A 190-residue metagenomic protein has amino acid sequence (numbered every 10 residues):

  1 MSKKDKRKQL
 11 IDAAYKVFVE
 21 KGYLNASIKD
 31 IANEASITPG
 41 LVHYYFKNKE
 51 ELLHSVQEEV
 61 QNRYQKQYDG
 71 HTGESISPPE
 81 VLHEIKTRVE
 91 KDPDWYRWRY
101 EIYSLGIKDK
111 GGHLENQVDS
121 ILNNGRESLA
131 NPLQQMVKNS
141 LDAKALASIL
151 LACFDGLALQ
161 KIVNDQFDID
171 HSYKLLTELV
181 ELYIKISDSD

Functional and structural regions predicted by a protein language model:
M1-D5, D188-D190: N-terminal intrinsically disordered/low-complexity leader segments
Q9, A13-E51, S55: Helix-turn-helix
L24-N25, V137-K144: Short, charged helix-capping/linker segments at alpha-helix termini
S55, K66-D94, A143-L150, Y173: Hydrophobic alpha-helical connector segments
E58-Y64: Short, basic, alpha-helical segments at the C-terminal edge of helix-turn-helix-like DNA-binding modules
D69-G70, K91-R97, K110-V137, S148 (+1 more regions): Amphipathic alpha-helical packing segments from all-alpha helical-bundle domains
H83-E90, R99-D109, L179, Y183: Helix-loop "lid/cap" segments that line or gate small-molecule binding pockets
T87, R126-Q135, N139, C153 (+1 more regions): C-terminal peripheral helix-coil segments that are non-catalytic and often amphipathic
